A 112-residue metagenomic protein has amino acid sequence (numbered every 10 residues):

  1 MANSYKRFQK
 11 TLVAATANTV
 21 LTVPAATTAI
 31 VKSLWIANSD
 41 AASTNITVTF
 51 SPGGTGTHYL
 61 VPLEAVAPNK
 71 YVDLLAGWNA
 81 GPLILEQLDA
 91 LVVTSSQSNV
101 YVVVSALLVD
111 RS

Functional and structural regions predicted by a protein language model:
M1-A29, S33, Q87, T94-S112: C-terminal interaction-tip segments
S33, N45-T47: Conserved beta-strand and immediately adjacent loop positions that scaffold enzyme active sites
A37, T49-G53, T94: A generic structural motif
S39-A41: Short, acidic/polar linear motifs in exposed loop/turn regions
T44, Y59, V100-V102: Short beta-strand segments
T47-S51, V103-S105: Beta-strand signatures of extracellular beta-sandwich domains
S51-G56, R111: Change "in extracellular beta-sheet-rich domains … of secreted and cell-surface proteins" to "in beta-sheet-rich domains
G54-L88: Intrinsically disordered, low-complexity Pro/Gly/Ser/Thr-rich segments with frequent PxxP/GP/PP motifs and embedded
